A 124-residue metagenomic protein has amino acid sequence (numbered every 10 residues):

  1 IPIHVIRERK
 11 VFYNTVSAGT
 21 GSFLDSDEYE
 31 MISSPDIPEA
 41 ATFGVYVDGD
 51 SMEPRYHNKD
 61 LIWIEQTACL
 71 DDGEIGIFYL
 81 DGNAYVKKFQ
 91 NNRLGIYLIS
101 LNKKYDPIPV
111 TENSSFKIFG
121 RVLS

Functional and structural regions predicted by a protein language model:
I1-N58, L123-S124: Short, positionally conserved secondary-structure boundary motifs
R9-K10, A84-K87, K117-G120: Small-residue-enriched segments and motifs
G21, P35-T111: Feature for secretory/organellar precursors and membrane-associated catalytic proteins
E112-S124: Contiguous surface segments at macromolecular interaction interfaces
